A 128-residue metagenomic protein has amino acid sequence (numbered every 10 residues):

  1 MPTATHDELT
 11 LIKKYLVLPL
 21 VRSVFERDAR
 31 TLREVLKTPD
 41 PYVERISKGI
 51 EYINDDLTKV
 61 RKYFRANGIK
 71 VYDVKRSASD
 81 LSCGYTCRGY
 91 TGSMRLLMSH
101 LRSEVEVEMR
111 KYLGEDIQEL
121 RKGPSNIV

Functional and structural regions predicted by a protein language model:
M1-L11: Disorder-to-helix initiation segments
P2, L32-V35: Short, charge-rich amphipathic alpha-helices with coiled-coil/heptad character
D7, K14-V24, D28, V35 (+4 more regions): Charged, solvent-exposed faces of alpha-helical coiled-coils
R45-V128: Low-complexity intrinsically disordered segments
